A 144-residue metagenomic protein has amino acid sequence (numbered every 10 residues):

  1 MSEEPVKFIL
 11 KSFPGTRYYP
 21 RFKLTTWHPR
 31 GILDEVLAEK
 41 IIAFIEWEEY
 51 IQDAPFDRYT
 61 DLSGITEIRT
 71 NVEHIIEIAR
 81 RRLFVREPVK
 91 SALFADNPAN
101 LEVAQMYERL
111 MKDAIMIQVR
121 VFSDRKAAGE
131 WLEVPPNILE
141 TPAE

Functional and structural regions predicted by a protein language model:
S2-E144: Amphipathic, Lys/Arg-enriched alpha-helical "gate/interface" segment within cytosolic domains that mediates
